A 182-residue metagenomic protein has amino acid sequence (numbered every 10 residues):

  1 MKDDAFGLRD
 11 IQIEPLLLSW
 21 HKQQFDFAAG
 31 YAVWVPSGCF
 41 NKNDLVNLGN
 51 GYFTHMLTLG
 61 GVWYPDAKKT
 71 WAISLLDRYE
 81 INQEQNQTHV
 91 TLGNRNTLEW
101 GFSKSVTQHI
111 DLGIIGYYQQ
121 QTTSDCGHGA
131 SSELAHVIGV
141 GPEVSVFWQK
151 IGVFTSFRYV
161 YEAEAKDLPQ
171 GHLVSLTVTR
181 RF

Functional and structural regions predicted by a protein language model:
M1-G93, E133: Outer-membrane pore/translocation modules
Q85-F182: Outer membrane beta-barrel transmembrane domains
